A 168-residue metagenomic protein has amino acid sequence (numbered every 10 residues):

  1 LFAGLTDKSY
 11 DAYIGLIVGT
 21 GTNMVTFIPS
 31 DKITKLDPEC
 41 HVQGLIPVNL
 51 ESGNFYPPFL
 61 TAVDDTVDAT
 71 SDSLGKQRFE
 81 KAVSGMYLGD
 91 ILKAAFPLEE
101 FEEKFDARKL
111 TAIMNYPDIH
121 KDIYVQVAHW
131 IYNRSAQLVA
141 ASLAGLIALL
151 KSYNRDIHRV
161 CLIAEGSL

Functional and structural regions predicted by a protein language model:
L1-F59, S71-A94: Phosphate-binding/catalytic loop of phosphoryl-transfer enzymes
L5-S9, D31, A62-L168: ATP-binding/phosphotransfer module of carbohydrate and carboxylate kinases, centering on a glycine-rich
